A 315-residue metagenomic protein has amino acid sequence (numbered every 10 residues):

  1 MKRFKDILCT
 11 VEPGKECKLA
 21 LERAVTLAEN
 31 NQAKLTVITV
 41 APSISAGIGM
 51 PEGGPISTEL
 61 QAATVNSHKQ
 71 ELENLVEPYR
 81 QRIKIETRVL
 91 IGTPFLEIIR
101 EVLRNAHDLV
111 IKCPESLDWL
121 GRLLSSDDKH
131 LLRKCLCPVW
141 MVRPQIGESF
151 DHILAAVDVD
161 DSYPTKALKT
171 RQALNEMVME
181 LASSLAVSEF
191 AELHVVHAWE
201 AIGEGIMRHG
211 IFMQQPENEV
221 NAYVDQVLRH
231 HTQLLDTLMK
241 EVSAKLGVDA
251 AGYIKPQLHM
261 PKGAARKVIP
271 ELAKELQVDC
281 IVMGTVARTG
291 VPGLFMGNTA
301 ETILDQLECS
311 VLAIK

Functional and structural regions predicted by a protein language model:
M1-P55, H152-N221, G247-D249: Small/aliphatic-rich secondary-structure junction motif
M1-R3, R23, V76-V110, S116-L117 (+1 more regions): Structural beta-alpha unit
R3, R100-D151, E271-K315: Gly/Ser-rich helix-loop-strand patches that form or flank binding pockets for ribonucleotide-derived cofactors
N31-R104, D108: Ordered, small/hydrophobic-rich secondary-structure cores
T36-I38, E86-L90, W140, H194-V196 (+3 more regions): General small-molecule cofactor/ligand-binding pocket signal
P55-Q70, E217-L234: A short acidic, glycine-rich active-site loop that binds or catalyzes chemistry on phosphate/adenosine moieties
N105-A106, V110, Q145-D161, E192-V196 (+1 more regions): Conserved long hydrophobic alpha-helices within structured protein cores
